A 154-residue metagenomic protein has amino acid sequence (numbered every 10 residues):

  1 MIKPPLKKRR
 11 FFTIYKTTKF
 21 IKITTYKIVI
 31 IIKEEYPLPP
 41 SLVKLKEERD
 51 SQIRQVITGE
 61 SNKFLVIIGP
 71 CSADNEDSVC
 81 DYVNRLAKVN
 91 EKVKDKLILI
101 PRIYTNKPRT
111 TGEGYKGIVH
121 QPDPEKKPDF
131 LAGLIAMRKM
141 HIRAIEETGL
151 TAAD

Functional and structural regions predicted by a protein language model:
M1-F12: Positively charged N-terminal leader segments that act as targeting/secretion signals
Y15-E60: N- or domain-start disorder-to-order transition segments that initiate the globular core
L42-K44, E48-I53, V89-I100, M137: N-terminal beta-rich core of secreted/periplasmic extracellular enzymes
S51, T58, N84-D95, I142-L150: Generic secondary-structure signature for well-ordered alpha-helical cores
G69: Conserved, mostly hydrophobic/aromatic
A73-V93, K127-K139: Glycine-rich anion/phosphate-binding loops
K96-D154: Active-site-facing alpha/beta catalytic cores
